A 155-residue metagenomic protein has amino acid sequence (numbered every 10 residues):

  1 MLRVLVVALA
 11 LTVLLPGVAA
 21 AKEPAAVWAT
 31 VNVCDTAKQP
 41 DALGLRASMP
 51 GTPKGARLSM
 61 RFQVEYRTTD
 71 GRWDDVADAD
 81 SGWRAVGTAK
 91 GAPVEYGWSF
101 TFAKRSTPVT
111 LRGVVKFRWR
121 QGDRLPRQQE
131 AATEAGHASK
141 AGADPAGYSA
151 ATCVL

Functional and structural regions predicted by a protein language model:
L2-V7, L11, P16-L155: Low-complexity, Ser/Thr/Pro-rich intrinsically disordered linker/stalk segments at domain junctions
